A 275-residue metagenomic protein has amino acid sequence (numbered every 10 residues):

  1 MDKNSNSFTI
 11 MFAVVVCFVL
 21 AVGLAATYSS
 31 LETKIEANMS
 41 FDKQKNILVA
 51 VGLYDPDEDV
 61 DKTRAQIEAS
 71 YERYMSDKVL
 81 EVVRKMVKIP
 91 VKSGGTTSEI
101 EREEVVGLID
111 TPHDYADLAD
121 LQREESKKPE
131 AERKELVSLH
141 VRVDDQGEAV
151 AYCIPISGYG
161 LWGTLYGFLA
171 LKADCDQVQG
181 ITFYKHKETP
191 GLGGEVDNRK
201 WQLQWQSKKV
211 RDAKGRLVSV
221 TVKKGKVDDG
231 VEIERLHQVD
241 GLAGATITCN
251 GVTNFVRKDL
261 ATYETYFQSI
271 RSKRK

Functional and structural regions predicted by a protein language model:
D2-K275: Flexible, solvent-exposed loop/hinge segments and secondary-structure transition points
